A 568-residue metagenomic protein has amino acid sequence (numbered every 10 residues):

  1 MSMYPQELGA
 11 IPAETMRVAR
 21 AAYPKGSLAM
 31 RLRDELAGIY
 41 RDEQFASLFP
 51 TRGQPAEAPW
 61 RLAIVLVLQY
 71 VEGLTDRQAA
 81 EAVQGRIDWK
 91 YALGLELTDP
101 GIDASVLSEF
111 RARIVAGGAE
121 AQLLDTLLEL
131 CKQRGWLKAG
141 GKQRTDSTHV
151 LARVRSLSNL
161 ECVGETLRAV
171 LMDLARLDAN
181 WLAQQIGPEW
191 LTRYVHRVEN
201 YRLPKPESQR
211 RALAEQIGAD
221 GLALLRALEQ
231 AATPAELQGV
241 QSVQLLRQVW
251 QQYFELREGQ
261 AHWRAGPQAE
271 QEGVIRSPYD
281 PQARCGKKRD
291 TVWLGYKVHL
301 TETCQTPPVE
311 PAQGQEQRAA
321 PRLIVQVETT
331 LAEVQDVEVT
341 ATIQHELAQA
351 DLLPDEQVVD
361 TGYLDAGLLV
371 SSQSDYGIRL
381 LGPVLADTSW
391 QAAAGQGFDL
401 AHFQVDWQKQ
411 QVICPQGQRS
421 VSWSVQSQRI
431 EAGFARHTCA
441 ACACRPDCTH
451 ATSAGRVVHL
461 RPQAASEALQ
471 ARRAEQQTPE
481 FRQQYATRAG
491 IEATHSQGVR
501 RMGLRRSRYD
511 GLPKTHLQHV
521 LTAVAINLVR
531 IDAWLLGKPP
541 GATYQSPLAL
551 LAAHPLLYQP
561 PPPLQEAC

Functional and structural regions predicted by a protein language model:
M1-G26: N-terminal intrinsically disordered, low-complexity, charged/polar
A22-V67, V71, L460: Basic, short loop/linker segments at the boundary and entry of helix-turn-helix/winged-helix-like folds
I39-E43, R86, K90, R501: A short secondary-structure junction motif
P59-Y70, G85, V298-H299, T342-H345: Contiguous, well-ordered alpha-helical segments that form the cores/surfaces of helical PPI scaffolds
L68-L74, G85, W89, Q133: Amphipathic alpha-helical interaction surfaces
Q78, V83, L97-P100, S108-C568: Anion-binding and metal-coordination hotspots
W89-G101: Helix-terminus loop motifs that line ligand-binding clefts
